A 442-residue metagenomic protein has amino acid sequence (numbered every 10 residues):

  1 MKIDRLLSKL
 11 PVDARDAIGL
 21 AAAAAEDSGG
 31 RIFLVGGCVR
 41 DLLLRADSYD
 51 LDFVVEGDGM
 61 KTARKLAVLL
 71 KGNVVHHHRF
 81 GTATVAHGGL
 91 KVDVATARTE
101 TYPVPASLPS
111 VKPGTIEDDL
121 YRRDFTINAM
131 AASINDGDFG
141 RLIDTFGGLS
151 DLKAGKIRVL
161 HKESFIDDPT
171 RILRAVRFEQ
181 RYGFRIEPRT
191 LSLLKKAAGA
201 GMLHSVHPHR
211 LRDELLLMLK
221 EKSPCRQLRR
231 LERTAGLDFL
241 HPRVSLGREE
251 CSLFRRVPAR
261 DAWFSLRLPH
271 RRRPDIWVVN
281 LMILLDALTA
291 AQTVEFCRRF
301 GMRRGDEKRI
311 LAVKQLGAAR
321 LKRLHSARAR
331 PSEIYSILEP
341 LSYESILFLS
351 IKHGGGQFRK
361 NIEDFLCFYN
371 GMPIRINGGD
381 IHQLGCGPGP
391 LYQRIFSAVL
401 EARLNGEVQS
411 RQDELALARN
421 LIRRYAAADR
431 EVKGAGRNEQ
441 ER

Functional and structural regions predicted by a protein language model:
M1-R442: Catalytic cores of the polymerase beta-like nucleotidyltransferase superfamily and closely associated nucleotide
